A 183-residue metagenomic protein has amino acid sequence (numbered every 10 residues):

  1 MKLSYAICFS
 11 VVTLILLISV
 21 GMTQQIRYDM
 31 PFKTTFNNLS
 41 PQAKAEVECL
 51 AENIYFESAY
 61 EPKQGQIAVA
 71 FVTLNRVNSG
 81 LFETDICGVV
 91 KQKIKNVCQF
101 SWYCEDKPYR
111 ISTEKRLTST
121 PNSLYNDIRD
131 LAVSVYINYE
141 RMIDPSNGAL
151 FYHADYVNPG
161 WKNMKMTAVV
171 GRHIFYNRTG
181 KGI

Functional and structural regions predicted by a protein language model:
M1-Y5: Positively charged n-region of N-terminal signal peptides that target proteins for export
A6-G21: Hydrophobic membrane-insertion alpha-helices, especially the h-region of bacterial N-terminal signal peptides
G21-I183: Bacterial extracytoplasmic/cell-wall-associated proteins, especially those involved in peptidoglycan
